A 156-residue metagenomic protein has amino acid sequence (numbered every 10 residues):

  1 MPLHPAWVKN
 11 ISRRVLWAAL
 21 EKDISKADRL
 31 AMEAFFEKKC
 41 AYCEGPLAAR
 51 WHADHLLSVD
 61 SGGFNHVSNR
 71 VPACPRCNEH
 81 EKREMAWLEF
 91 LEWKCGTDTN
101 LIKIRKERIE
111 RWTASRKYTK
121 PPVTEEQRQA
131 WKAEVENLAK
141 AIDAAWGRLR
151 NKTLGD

Functional and structural regions predicted by a protein language model:
M1-K39, K103-T124: Short, charged surface segments at domain edges that flank catalytic/cofactor-binding sites
V15, L30, E37, P46-A49 (+2 more regions): Generic signature of intrinsically disordered, low-complexity, basic-rich segments and short cationic peptides
W17, E21, E33, Y42 (+6 more regions): Aromatic-enriched hydrophobic runs in primary sequence
K39-P72, H80-T97: Histidine-centered nuclease catalytic patch
P75: Phosphate-backbone recognition surface of nucleic-acid-processing proteins
E79-D156: A detector for short metal-coordination/catalytic motifs
